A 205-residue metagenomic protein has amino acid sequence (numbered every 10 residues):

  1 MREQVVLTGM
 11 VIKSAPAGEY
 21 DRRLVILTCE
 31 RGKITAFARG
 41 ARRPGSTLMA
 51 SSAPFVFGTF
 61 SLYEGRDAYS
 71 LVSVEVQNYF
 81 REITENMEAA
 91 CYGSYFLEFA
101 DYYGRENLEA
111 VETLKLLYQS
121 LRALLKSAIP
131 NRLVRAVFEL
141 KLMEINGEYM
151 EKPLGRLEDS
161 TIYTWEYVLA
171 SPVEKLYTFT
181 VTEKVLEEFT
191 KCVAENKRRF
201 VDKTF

Functional and structural regions predicted by a protein language model:
M1-R22, L27-F205: Non-catalytic alpha-helical scaffolds and adjoining flexible linkers that form interface surfaces for assembly
